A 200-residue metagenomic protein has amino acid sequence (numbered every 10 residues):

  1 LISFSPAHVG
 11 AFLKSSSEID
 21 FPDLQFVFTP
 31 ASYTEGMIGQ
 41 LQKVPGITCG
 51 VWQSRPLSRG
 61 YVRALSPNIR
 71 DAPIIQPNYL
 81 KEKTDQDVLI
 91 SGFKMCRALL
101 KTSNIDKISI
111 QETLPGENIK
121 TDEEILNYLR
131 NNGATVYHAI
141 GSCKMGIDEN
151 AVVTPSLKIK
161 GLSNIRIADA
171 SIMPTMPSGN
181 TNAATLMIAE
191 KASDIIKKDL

Functional and structural regions predicted by a protein language model:
L1-A184, A192-L200: FAD-dependent oxidoreductase catalytic-site/capping-region signature
